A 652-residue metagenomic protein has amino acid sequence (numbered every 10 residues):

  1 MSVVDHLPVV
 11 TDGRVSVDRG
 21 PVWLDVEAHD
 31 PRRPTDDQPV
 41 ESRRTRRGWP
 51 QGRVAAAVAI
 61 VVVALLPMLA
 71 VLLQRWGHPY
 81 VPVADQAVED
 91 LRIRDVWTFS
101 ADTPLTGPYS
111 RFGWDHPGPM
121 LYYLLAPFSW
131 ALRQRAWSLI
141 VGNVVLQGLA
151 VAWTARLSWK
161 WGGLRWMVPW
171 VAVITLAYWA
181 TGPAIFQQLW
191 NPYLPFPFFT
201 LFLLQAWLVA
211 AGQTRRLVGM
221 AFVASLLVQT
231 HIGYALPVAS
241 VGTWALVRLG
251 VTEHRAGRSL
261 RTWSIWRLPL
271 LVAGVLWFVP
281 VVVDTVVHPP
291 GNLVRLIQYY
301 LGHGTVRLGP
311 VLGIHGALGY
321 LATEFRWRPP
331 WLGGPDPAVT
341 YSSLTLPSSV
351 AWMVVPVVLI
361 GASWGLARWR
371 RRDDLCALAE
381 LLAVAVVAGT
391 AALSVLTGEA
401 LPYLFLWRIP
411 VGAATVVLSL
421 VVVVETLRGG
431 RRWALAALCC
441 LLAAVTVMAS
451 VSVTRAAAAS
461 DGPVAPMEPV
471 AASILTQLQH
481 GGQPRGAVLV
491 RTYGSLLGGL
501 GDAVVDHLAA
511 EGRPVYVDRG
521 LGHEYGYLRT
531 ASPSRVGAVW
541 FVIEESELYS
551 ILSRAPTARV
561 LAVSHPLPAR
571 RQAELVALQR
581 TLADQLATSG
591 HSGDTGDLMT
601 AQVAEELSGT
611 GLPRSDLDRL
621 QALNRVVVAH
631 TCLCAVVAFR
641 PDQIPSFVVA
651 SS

Functional and structural regions predicted by a protein language model:
P50-G52, W159-M167, T252-L268, G334-V387: Membrane-interface helix-loop-helix junctions at transmembrane boundaries of multi-pass membrane enzymes, predominantly
L73, V88-D115, P119-Y123, P127 (+1 more regions): Extracytosolic helix-loop segments that constitute the early lumenal/periplasmic catalytic or substrate-binding loops
V88, R92-V96, T252-E253, I265-V354: Transmembrane-lumen/periplasm boundary regions of multi-pass, lipid-linked membrane glycan transferases
P119-Y123, A131-A152, I185-N191, P347-V354: Loop-to-helix entry region of an early transmembrane alpha helix in multi-pass inner-membrane enzymes
V141-G163, L201, S363-G365: Transmembrane-helix motifs of polytopic, lipid-linked glycan transferases
T154-Y178: Transmembrane-helix signature of polytopic, membrane-embedded enzymes that assemble or transfer cell-envelope glycans
T200-G219, T252-R255: Membrane-interface transmembrane helices that cradle and orient dolichyl/undecaprenyl
L217-W244, A273-L276: Membrane-interface alpha helices of multi-pass inner-membrane proteins
